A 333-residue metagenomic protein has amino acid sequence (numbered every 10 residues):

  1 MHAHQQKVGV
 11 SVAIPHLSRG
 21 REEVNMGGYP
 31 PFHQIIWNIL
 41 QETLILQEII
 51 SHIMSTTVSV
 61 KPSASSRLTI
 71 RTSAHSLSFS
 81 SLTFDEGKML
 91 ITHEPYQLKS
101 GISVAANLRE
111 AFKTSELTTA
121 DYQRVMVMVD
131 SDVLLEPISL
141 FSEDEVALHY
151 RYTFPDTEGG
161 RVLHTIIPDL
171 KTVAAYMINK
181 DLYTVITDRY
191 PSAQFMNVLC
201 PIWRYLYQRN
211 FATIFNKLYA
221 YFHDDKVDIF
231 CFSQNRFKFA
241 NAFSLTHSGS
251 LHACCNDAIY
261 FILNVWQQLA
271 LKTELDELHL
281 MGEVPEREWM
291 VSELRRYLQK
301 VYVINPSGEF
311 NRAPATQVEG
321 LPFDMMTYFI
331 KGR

Functional and structural regions predicted by a protein language model:
H2-A3, G9-L17, N25-R333: Hydrophobic/aromatic-enriched cytosolic interaction surfaces used to assemble or bind macromolecules
